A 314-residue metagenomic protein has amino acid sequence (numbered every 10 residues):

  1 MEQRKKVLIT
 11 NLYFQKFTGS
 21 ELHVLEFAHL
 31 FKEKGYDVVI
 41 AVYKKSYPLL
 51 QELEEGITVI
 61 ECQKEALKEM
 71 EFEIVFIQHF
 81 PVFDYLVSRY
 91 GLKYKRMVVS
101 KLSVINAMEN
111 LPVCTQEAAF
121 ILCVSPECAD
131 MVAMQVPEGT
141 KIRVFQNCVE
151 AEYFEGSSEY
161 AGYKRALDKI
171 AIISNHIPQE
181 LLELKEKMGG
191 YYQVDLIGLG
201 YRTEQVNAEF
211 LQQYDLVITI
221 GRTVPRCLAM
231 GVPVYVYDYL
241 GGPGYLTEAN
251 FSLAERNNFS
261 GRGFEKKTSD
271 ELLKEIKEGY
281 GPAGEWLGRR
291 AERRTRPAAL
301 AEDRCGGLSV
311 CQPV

Functional and structural regions predicted by a protein language model:
N11-L25, P178-Q179: A short, glycine/small-residue-rich beta-strand->loop->alpha-helix junction that serves as a flexible
G19, Y160-A161, G263-V314: A charged, aromatic-enriched C-terminal amphipathic alpha-helix characteristic of glycosyltransferases across folds
I77-F83, K101: Short His-centered aromatic/hydrophobic patch
Y90-Y94, A129-C148: Helix-loop-beta element that forms the nucleotide-linked donor phosphate-binding surface in glycosyltransferases
V99, M108-L122, F210-L211: A conserved, positively charged/aromatic
M108-P112, D130-M134, C148-A166, Q205-V206: Acidic anion/phosphate-binding donor-loop and adjacent secondary structure in glycosyltransferase catalytic cores
E109, A118-T140, E180: A short, active-site helix/loop in glycosyltransferases that binds the activated sugar's phosphate group
P225-G284: Catalytic binding pocket for nucleotide-activated donors in carbohydrate/polymer assembly enzymes
